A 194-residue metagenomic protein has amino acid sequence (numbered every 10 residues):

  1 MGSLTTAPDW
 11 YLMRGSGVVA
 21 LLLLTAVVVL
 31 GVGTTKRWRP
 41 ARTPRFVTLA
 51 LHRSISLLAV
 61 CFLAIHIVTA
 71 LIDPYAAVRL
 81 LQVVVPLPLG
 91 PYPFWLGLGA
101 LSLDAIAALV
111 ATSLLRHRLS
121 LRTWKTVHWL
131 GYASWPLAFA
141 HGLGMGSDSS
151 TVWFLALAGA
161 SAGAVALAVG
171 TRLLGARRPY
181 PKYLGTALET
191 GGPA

Functional and structural regions predicted by a protein language model:
M1-A194: Membrane-embedded alpha-helical bundles that constitute the cytochrome b-like, heme-associated redox core of multi-pass
